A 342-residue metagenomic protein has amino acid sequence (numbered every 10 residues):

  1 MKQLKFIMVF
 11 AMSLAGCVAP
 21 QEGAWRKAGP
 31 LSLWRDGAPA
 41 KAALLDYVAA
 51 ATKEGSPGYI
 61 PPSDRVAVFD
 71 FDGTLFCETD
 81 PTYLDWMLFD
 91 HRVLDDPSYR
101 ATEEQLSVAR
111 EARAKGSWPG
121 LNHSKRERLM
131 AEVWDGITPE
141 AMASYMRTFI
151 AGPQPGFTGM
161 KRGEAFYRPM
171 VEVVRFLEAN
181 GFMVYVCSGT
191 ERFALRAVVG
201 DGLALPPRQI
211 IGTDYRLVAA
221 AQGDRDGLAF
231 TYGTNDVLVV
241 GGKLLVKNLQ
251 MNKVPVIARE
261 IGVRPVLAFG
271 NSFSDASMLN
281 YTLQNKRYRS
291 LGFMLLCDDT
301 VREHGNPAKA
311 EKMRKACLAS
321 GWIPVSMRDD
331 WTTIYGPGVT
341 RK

Functional and structural regions predicted by a protein language model:
K2-V9: Sec-dependent signal peptide recognition, specifically the positively charged N-region followed immediately by
Q21-R35, A42-L45, A49, D64 (+1 more regions): C-terminal cap/substrate-recognition subdomain and adjoining C-terminal extension of metal-dependent phosphatase-like
K53-G55, F76-E78, A219-A220: Short, solvent-exposed loop/turn elements at domain surfaces
P57-P61: Short loop/turn motifs at secondary-structure junctions and domain boundaries
R65-D80, L279: Asp-based phosphoryl-transfer active-site loop
D80-Y83, M87-E164, R168: A metal-dependent, Asp-based hydrolase signature
